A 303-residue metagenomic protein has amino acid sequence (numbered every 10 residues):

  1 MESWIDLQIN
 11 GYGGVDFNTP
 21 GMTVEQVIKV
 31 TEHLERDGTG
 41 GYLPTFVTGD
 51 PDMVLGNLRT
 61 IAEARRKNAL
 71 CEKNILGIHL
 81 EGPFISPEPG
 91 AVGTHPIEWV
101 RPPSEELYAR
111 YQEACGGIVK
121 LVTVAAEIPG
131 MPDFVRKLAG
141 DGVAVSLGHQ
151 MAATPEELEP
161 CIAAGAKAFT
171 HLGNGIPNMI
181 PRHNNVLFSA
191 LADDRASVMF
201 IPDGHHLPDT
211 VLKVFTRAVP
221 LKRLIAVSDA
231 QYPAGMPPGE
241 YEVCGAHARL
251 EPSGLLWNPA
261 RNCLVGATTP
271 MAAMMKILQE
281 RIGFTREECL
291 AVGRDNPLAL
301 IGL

Functional and structural regions predicted by a protein language model:
S3-I5, S146-L147, A226-V227: Residue-level marker for buried hydrophobic side chains located in beta-strands that build the well-ordered beta-sheet
Q8, L34, L80, L138 (+4 more regions): Conserved, mostly hydrophobic/aromatic
I9-N18, I28-N57, K73-S86, G116-E127 (+4 more regions): Divalent metal-dependent hydrolysis catalytic cores, especially in the metallo-beta-lactamase
N10, I85, Q150-A152, G204 (+1 more regions): Catalytic metal-binding/acid-base residues of hydrolase active sites
D52-E63, A91: Metal-dependent catalytic neighborhoods of phosphoester/phosphodiester hydrolases
R66-K73, C115-G117, G140-G142, V219-P220 (+1 more regions): Short helix-capping segments at alpha-helix termini
L80, P87-N185: Divalent metal-binding pocket/active-site signature
E156-E288: Active-site-adjacent C-terminal substructures of enzyme catalytic domains
